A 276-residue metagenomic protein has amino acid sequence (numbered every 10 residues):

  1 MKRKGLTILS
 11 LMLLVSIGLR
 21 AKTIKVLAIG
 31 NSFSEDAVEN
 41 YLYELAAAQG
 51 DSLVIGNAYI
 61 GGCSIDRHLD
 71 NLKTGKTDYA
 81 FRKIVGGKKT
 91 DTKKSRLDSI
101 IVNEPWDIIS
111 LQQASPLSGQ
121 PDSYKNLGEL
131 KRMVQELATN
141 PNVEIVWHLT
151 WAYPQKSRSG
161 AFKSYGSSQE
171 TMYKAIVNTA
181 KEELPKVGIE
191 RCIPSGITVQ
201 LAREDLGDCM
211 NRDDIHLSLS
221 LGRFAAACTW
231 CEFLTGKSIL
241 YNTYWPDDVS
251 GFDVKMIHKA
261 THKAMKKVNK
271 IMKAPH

Functional and structural regions predicted by a protein language model:
M1-T7: Bacterial N-terminal signal peptides that target proteins for export
M12-L19: Hydrophobic h-region of N-terminal signal peptides that target proteins for export in Gram-negative bacteria
K22-K25: Extreme N-terminal starter segment of soluble prokaryotic enzymes
D36-Y124: Conserved SGNH/GDSL esterase-like catalytic core that processes O-acyl groups on lipids and polysaccharides
K93-L219, E232: Alpha-helical cap/lid subdomain in secreted, periplasmic, or secretory-pathway luminal O-acyl-processing enzymes
D214-L217, L221-R223, A227-H276: Conserved catalytic region of serine esterases and O-acyltransferases that act on ester linkages in lipids
